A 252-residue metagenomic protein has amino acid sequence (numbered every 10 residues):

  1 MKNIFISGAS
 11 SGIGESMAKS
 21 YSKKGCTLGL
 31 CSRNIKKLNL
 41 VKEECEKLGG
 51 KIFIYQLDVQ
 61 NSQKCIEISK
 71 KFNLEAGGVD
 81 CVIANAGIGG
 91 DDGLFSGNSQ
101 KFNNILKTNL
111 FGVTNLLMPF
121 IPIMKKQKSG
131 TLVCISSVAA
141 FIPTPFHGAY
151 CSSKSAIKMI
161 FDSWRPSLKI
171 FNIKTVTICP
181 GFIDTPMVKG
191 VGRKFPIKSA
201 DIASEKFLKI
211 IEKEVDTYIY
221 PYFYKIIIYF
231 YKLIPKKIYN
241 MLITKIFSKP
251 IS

Functional and structural regions predicted by a protein language model:
S10-S11: Conserved glycine-rich cofactor-binding loop
K24-L40: Conserved glycine-rich Rossmann-like NAD(P)H-binding loop of the short-chain dehydrogenase/reductase
N85-G90: Conserved NAD(P)H cofactor-binding loop of Rossmann-fold oxidoreductase domains
G93-L106: Substrate-binding pocket helix/loop in short-chain dehydrogenase/reductase
L117, S153: Active-site helix of classical SDR
S137: Residue(s) in the substrate-gating loop at a strand-loop-helix junction that position the organic substrate next
T177, G192-Y229: C-terminal helical subdomain
